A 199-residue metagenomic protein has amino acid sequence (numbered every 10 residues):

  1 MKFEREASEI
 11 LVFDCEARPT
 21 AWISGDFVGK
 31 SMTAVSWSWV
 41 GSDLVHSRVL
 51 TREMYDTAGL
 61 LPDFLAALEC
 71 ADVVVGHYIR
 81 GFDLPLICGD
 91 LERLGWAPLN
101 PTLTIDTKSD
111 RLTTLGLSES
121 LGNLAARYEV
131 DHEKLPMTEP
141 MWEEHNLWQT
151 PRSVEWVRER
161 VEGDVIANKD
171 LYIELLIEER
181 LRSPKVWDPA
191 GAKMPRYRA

Functional and structural regions predicted by a protein language model:
M1-L68: Conserved RNase H-like, two-metal-ion catalytic cores of nucleic-acid enzymes
A7-E9, C70-V73, P151-R152: Short coil/turn segments at beta-strand junctions that form active-site/ligand-binding loops
E9, T107-E119, Y128-H132, L175: RNase H-like (RuvC/DEDD) metal-dependent nuclease/polynucleotide-processing core
D14-E16, D106, D164: Acidic active-site catalytic centers that drive phospho-/nucleotidyl reactions and related ester hydrolyses
H46-S120: Conserved DEDDh/DEDDy metal-dependent 3′-5′ exonuclease domain
L124-K193: Acidic, Mg2+-coordinating catalytic module of metal-dependent nucleases/exonucleases that use a two-metal-ion mechanism
K193-A199: Short, amphipathic C-terminal "tail helix"
